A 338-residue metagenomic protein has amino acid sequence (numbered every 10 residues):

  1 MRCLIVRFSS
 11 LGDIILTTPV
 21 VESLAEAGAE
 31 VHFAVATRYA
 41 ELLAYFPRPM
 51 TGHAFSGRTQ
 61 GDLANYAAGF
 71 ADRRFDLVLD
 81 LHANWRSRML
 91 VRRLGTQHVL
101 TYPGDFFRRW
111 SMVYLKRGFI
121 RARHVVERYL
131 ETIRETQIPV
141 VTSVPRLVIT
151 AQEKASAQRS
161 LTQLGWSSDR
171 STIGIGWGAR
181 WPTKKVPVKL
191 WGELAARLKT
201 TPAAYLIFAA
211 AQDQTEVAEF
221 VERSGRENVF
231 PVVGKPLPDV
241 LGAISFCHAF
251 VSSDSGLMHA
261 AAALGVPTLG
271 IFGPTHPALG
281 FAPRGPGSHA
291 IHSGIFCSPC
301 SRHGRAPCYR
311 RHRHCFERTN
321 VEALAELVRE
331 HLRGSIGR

Functional and structural regions predicted by a protein language model:
M1-R338: Catalytic machinery of carbohydrate-active enzymes, primarily nucleotide-sugar-dependent glycosyltransferases
